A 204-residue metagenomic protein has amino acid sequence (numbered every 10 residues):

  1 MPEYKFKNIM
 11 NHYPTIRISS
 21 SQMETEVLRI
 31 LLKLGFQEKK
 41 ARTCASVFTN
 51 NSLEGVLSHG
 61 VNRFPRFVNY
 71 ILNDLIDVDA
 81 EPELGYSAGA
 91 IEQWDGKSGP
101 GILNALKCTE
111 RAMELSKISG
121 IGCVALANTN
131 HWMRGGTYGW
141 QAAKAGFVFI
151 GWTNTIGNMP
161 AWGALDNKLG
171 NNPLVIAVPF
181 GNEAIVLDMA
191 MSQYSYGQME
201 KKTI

Functional and structural regions predicted by a protein language model:
P2-L34: Generic N-terminal amphipathic, Lys/Arg-enriched alpha-helix
I16-M23, F36-N62, I76-S87: N-terminal glycine-rich anion-binding loops that anchor highly charged ligand groups
S46-T49, G101-A127, R134: Alpha/propeptide regions of enzymes that mature by internal proteolysis
G60-M113: Active-site cofactor/substrate anionic-group-binding motifs, chiefly glycine- and Lys/Arg-rich phosphate-binding loops
G122-N128, F149-T153, V178, V186-M189: General beta-strand structural signal in soluble alpha/beta enzymes
T129-A161, D166-K168: Long, hydrophobic, well-ordered secondary-structure blocks that form the structural core and pocket-lining surfaces
M159-I204: Phosphate/diphosphate-binding glycine-rich loops and adjacent basic-rich segments that engage nucleotide
